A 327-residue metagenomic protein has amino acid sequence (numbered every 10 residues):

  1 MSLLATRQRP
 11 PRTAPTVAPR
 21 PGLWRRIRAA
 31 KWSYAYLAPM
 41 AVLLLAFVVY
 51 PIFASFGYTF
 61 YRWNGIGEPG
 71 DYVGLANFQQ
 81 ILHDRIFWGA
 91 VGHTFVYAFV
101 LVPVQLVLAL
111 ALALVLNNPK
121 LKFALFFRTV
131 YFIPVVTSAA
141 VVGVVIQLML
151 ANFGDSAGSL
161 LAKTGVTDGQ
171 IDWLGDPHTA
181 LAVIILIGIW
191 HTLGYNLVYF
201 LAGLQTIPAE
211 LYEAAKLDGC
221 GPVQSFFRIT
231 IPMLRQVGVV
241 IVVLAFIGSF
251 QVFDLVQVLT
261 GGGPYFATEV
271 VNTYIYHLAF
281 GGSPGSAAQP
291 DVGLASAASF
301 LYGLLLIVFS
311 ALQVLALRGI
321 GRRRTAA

Functional and structural regions predicted by a protein language model:
M1-I27: Short, Lys/Arg-rich, polar N-terminal cytosolic tail immediately upstream of the first transmembrane signal-anchor
A29-A327: A structural signal for multi-pass alpha-helical bundles of membrane permease subunits that mediate small-molecule
